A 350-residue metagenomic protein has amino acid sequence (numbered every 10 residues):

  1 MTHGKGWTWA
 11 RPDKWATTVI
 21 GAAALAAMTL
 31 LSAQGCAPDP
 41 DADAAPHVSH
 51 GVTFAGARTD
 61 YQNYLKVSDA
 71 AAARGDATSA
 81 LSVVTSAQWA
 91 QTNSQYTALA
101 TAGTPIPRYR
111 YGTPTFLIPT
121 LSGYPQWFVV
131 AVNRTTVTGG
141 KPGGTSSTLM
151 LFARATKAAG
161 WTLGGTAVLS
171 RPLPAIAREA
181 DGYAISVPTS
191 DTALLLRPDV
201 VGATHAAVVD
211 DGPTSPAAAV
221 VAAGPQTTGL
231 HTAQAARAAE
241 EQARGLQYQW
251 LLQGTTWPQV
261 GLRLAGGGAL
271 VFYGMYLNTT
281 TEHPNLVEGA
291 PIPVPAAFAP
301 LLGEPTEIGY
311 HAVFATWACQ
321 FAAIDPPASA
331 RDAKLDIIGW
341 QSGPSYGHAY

Functional and structural regions predicted by a protein language model:
H3, W15-S32, A37-N133, G139-S146: An N-terminus-focused feature that recognizes amino-terminal "leader" regions
V48-A100, I176-Y248: Core segments of small alpha/beta cavity-forming domains
V84, R134, A167, M275-L277: A mature extracytoplasmic/lumenal domain signature
T136, A158, L277-T279: Short loop/turn segments at secondary-structure transitions that flank enzyme active sites
T138-L196, L264-F272, A297-A299, T306-Y350: Short beta-strand edge/turn micro-motifs at domain boundaries
L230-A318: Intrinsically disordered, low-complexity segments enriched in Gly and acidic/Ser/Thr residues that form flexible
